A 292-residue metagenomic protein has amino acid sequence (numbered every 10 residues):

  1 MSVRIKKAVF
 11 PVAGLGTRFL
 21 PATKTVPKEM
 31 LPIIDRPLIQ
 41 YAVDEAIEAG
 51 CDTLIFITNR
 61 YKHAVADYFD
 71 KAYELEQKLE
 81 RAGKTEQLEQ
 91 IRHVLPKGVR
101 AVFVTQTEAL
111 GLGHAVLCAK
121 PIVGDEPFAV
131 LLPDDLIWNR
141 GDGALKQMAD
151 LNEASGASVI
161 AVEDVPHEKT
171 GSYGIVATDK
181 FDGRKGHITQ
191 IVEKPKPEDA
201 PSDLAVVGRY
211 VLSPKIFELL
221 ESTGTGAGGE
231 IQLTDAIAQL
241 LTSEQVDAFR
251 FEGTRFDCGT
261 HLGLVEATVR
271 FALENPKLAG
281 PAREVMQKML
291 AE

Functional and structural regions predicted by a protein language model:
S2-A8, G280-Q287: Positively charged, low-complexity intrinsically disordered leader regions
S2-R81, D142-K146: N-terminal glycine-rich phosphate-binding loop and ensuing alpha1 helix
K7, D52-L54, R100, P127 (+3 more regions): Residues at the starts of beta-strands that form the adenosine-phosphate
F10, F56, V130, I160-A161 (+1 more regions): Structural beta-sheet core signal
L75-K78, R92-T178, L212-P214, L220-T223: Conserved beta-loop-beta/alpha segment of the NTase-like Rossmann-fold superfamily that binds/positions NTPs
E89-V99, K180-K185, L240-L241: Short, conserved catalytic or adaptor-binding loops enriched in Gly and charged residues
A129, D142, A149-E153, F181-E284: Catalytic-core segments of class I nucleotidyltransferases/pyrophosphorylases that form NMP-activated intermediates
